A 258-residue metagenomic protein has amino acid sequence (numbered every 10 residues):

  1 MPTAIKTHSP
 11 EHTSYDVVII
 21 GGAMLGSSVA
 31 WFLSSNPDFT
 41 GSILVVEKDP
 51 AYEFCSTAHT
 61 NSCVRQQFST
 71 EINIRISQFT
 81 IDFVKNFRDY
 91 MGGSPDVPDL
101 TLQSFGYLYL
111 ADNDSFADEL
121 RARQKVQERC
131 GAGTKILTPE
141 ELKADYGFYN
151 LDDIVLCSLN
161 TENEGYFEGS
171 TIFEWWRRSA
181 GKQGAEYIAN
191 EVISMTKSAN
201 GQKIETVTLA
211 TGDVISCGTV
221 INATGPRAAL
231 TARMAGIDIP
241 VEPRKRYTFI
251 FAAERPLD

Functional and structural regions predicted by a protein language model:
M1-V17, F32-S42: Extreme N-terminal leader/targeting segments of oxidoreductases
G21-A23, S27, K48, T224: Glycine-rich Rossmann-fold phosphate-binding loop(s) that bind the pyrophosphate of adenine dinucleotide cofactors
S28, M91-S94, M195-K203, L209-D258: Flavin-dependent oxidoreductases
S34-T57: Glycine-rich FAD pyrophosphate-binding loop
N61-D145: Dinucleotide-binding Rossmann-like beta1-alpha1 core, especially the glycine-rich loop that anchors the ADP
S115, Y146-V155, K197-E205: A short, glycine/Asx- and small/polar-enriched loop/turn that sits immediately N-terminal to a beta-strand
L159-T219, R227: Helical element adjacent to the flavin cofactor pocket in flavoenzyme catalytic cores
